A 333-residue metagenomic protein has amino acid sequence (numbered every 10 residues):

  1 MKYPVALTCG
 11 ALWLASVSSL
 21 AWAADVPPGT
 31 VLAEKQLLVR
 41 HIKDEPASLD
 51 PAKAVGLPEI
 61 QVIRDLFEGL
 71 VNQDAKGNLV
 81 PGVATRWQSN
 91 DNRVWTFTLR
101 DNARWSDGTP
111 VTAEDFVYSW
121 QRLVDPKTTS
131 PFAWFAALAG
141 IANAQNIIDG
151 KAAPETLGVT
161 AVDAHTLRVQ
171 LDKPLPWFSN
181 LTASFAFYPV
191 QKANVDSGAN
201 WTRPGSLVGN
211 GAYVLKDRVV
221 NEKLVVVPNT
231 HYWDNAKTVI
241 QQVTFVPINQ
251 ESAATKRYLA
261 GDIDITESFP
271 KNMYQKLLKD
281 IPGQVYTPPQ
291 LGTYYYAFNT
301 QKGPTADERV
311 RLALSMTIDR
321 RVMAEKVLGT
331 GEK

Functional and structural regions predicted by a protein language model:
D25-V26, Q275-T287: Ligand-binding "clamshell"
E34-D44, T85, V94-F97, F116-S119 (+5 more regions): Short, well-ordered beta-strand elements
H41-D91, Q121, S206-G209: N-terminal lobe/hinge region of extracytoplasmic solute-binding protein
D44-I60, V83-A84, T109, P131-F132 (+2 more regions): A structural "hinge/loop" feature
R86-F135, R168, R257, P304-A306: Aromatic- and charge-enriched surface segment that lines or borders ligand/interaction sites
T112-S119, A164-Q170, G211-A212, I240-Q242 (+3 more regions): Alpha-helical secondary-structure segments
A142-Q145, G150-T156, T160, A164-H165 (+3 more regions): Gly/Pro-rich hinge or "lid" segments in bacterial periplasmic/extracellular proteins
D196-P204, H231-K276, P304, L312 (+1 more regions): Ligand-site clamp/hinge motif
